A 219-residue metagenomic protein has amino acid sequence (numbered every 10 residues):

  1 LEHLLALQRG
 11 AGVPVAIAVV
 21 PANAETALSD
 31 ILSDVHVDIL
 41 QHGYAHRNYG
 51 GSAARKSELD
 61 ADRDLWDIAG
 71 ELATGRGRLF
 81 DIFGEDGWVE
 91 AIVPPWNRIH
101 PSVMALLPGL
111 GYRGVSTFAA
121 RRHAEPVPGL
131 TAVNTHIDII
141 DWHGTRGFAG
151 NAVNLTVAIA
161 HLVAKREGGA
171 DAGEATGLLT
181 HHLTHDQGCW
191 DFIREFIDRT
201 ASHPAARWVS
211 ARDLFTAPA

Functional and structural regions predicted by a protein language model:
L1-A6: N-terminal regions that are enriched for targeting/export leaders and immediately downstream pro/stem segments
A11-A105, P126, A132, I137-G144: Metal-dependent polysaccharide deacetylase catalytic core of the NodB/CE4 family, i.e., the active-site-bearing domain
A11-A16, G114-A119, A170-A219: C-terminal domain-boundary segment and adjacent tail
N23-S33, S116-T135, N151-R166: Alpha-helical scaffolding within the catalytic cores of extracellular/periplasmic polymer-degrading hydrolases
D62-A73, A152-T156, Q187-W190, R194: Non-membrane alpha-helical structural segments and their capping/turn regions in soluble enzymes
N97-R113, R194-I197: Short, electropositive alpha-helical surface patch
P108-A149, W208-R212: His/Asp/Glu-enriched short active-site or ligand-binding loop at hydrolase and phosphoryl-transfer sites
V133-L183, G188: A conserved mid-domain beta-alpha-beta active-site/ligand-binding segment of alpha/beta enzyme cores
